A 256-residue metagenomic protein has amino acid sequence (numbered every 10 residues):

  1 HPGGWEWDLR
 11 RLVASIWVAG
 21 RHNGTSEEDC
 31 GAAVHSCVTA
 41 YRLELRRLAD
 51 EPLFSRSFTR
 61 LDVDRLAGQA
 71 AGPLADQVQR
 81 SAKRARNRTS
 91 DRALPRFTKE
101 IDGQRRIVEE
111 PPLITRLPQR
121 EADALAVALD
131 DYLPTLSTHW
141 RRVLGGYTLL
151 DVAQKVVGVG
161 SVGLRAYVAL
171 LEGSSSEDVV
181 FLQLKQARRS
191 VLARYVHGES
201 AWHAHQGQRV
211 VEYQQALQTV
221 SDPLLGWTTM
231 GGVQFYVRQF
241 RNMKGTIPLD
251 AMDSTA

Functional and structural regions predicted by a protein language model:
H1-N87, D130-A256: Conserved ATP-binding subdomain of kinase catalytic cores across diverse folds
L61-V127: Long, low-complexity segments enriched in small/aliphatic residues
